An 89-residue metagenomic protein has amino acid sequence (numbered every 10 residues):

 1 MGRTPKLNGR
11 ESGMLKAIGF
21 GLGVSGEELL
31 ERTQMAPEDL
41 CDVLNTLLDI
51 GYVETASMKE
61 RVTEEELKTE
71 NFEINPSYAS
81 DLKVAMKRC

Functional and structural regions predicted by a protein language model:
M1-M14: Short alpha-helical segments that sit at the start of domains
K6-L7, M35, I74: Alpha-helical hairpin
A17-G21: Short helix-capping/hinge SLiMs at alpha-helix to coil transitions
G23-R32: Short acidic, hydrophobic short linear motifs in intrinsically disordered regions
M35-I50: Short amphipathic alpha-helical interaction segments
L48-E60: A short, conserved structural fragment
S57-T69: Short, Lys/Arg-rich nucleic-acid/phosphate-binding segment
T69-C89: Short, amphipathic alpha-helical interaction segments positioned at domain boundaries
